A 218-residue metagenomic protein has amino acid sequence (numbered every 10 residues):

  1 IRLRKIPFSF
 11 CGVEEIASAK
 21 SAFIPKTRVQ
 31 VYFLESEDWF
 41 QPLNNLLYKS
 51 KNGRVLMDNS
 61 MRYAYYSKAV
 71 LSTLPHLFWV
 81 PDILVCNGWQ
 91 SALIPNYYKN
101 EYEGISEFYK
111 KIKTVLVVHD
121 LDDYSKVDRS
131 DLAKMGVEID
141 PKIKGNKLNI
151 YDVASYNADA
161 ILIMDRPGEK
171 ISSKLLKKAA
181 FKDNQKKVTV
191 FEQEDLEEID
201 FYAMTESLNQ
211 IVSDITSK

Functional and structural regions predicted by a protein language model:
I1-K218: Catalytic cores of nucleotide-sugar-dependent glycosyltransferases that transfer UDP/GDP/TDP-activated
